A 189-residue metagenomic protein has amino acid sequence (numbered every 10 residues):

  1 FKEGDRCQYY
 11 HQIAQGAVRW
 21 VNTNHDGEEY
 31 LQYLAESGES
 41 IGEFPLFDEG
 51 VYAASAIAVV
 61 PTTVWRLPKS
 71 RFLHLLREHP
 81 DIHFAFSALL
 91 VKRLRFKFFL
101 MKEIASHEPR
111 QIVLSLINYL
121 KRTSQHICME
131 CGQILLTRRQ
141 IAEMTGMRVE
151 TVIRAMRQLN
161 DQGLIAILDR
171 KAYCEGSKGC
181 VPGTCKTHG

Functional and structural regions predicted by a protein language model:
F1-Q15: Regulatory nucleotide-sensing modules
Y10, Q32, V64-W65, Q133 (+1 more regions): A residue-level structural signature of the nucleotidyltransferase/glycosyltransferase Rossmann-like core
A17, P61-T63, K171: Structural motif
H25-Q32: Short alpha-helix-to-loop micro-motif enriched in aromatics/charged/Gly
Q32-V91, R95: Cyclic-nucleotide recognition modules
R77, D81-R148: Polybasic "coupling" helices that flank or enter modular domains
K121-G189: Phosphate-/nucleic-acid-contacting segments
